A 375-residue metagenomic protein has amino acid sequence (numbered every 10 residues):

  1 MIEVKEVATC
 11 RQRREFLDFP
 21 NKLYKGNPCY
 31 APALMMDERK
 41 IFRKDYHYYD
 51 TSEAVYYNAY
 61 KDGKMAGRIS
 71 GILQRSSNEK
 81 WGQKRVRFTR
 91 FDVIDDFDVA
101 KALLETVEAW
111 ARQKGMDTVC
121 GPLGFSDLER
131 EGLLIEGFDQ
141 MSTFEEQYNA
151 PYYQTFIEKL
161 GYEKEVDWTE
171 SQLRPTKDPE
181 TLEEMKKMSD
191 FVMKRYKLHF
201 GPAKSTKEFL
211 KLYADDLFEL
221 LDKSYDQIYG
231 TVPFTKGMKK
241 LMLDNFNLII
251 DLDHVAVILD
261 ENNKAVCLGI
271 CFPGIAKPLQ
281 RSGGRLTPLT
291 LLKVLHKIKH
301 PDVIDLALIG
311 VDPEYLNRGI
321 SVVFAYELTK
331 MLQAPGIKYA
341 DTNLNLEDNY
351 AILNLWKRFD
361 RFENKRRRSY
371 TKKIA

Functional and structural regions predicted by a protein language model:
M1-E3: Extreme N-terminal starter segment of soluble prokaryotic enzymes
P20-K61, I69-E79, A203-K204, E208-I309: A conserved beta-strand-loop-helix scaffold within acyl/acetyltransferase catalytic domains
K80-G161, S282-R358: Acyl-donor binding region in acyl/amide transferases
C120, Q172, V257, I270 (+1 more regions): Short beta-strand segments
Q147-Y229: Acyltransferase donor/substrate-recognition loop-hinge adjacent to the catalytic core
R358-S369, K373: A structural motif corresponding to the C-terminal lobe/cap of the Radical SAM core domain
